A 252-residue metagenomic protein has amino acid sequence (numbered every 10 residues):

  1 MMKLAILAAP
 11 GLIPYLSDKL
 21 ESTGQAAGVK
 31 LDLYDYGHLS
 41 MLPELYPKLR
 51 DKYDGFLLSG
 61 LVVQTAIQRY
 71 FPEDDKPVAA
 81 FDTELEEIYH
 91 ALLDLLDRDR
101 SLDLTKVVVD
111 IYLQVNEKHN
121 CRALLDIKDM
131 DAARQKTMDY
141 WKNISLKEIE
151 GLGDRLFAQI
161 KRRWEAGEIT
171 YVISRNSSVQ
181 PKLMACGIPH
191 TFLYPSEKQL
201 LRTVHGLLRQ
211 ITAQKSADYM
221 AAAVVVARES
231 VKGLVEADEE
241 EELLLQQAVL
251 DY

Functional and structural regions predicted by a protein language model:
M1-G37: N-terminal basic/disordered segments at the start of proteins
A26, L33-M41, Y46-L49, Y53 (+1 more regions): Non-catalytic, solvent-exposed interaction/assembly segments
Y53-T65, P77-Y252: Hydrophobic, helix-rich cores of sensory/ligand-binding and other regulatory modules that couple small-molecule
R69-D74: Glycosyltransferases and closely related glycan-assembly transferases that use nucleotide-activated donors
